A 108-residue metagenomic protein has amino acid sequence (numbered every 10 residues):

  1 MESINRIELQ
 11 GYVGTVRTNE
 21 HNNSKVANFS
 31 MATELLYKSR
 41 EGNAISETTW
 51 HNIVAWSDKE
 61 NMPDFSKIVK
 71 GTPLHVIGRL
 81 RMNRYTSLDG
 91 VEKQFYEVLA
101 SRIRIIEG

Functional and structural regions predicted by a protein language model:
M1-G108: Single-stranded nucleic acid-binding surfaces, predominantly the OB-fold ssDNA-binding core
